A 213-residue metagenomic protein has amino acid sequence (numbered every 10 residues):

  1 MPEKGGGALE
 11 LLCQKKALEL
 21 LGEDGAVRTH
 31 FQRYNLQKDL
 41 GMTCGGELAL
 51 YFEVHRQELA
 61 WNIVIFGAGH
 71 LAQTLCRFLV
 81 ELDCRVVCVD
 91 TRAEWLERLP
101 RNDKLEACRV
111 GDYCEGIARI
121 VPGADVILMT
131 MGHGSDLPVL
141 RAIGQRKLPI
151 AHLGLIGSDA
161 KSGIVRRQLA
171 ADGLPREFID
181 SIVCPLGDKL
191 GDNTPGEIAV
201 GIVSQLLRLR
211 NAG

Functional and structural regions predicted by a protein language model:
M1-E106, A118-D125, G144, Q205-G213: Segments forming oxygen-rich coordination pockets for charged ligands
G69-H70, G134, A160: Residue-level detector of alpha-helix initiation sites
C84, L148, L174: Short phosphate-binding/catalytic loops that engage adenosine nucleotides
V89, D125, M129-T130, A142-Q168: ADP-ribose/adenylate-binding Rossmann-like module
D103-R109, A170-G173: Short, hinge-like loop/turn segments at secondary-structure boundaries
R109-E115: Conserved SAM/SAH-binding loop
G134-R141: Cytosolic regulatory regions of ion transport systems
I156-G213: Adenosine-phosphate binding glycine-rich loop
